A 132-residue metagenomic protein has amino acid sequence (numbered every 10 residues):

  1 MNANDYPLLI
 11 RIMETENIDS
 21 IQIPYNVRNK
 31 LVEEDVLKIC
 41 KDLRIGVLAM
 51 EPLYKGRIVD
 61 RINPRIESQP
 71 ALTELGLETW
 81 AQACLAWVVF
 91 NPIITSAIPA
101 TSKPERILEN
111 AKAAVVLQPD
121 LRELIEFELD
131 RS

Functional and structural regions predicted by a protein language model:
M1-D5, Q22-K30: Catalytic beta/alpha-barrel core
I10-S20, E34-S132: Structured C-terminal cap/extension of enzyme domains
